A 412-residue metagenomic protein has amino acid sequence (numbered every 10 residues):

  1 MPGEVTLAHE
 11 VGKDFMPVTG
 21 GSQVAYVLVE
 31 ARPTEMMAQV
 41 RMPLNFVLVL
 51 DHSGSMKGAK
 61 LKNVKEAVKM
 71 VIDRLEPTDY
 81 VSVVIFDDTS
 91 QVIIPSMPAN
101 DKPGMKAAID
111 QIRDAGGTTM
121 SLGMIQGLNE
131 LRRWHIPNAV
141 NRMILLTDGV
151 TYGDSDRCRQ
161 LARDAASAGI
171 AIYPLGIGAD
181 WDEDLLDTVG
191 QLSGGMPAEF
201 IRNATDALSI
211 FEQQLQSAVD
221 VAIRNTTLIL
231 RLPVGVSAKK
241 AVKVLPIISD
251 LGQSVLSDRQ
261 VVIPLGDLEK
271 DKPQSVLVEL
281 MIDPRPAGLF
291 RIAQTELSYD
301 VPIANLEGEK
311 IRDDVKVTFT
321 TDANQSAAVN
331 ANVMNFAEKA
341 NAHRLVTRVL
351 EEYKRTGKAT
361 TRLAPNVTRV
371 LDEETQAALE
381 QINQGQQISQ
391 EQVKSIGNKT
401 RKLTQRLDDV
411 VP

Functional and structural regions predicted by a protein language model:
P2, L7-N225, P286-A287, R369-D372: Exposed acidic/Ser/Thr-rich ligand/metal-binding surfaces
E10-F15, E212-Q213, R259-L265, E279-L280: Short structured motifs
L28-E30, V278-E279, T295-L297: OB-fold and OB-like beta-barrel modules that bind single-stranded nucleic acids
R32-T34, R231-P233, M281-D283, D300: Solvent-exposed residues in well-ordered beta-strands and their adjoining turns, especially edge/terminal strands
V234-V244, P302-L306: Short aromatic-acidic-glycine turn motif
P246-K272: Extracellular adhesion/glycan-binding regions together with long Ser/Thr- and acidic-residue-rich low-complexity tracts
E269-G288: Low-complexity, intrinsically disordered segments enriched in Ser/Thr together with acidic residues
I282-P412: Long, acidic serine/threonine- and proline-rich intrinsically disordered regions
